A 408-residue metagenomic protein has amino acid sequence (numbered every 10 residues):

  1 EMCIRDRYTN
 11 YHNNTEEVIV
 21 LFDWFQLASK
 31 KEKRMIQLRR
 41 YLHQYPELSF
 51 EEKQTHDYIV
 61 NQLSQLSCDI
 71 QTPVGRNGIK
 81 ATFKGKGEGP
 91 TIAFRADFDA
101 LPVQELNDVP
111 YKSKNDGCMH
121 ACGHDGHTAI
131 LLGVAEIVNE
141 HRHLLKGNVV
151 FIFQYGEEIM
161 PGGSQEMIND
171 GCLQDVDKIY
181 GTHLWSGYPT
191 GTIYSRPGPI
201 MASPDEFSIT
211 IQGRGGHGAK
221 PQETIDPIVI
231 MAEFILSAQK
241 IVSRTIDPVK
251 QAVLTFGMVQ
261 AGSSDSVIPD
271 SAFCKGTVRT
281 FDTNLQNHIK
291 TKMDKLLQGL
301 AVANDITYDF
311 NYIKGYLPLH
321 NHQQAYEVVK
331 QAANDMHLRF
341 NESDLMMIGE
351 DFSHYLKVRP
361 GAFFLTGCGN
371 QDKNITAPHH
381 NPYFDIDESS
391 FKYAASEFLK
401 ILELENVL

Functional and structural regions predicted by a protein language model:
E1-I4: Short, small-residue-biased leader/transition segments that mark boundaries at the very start of proteins
Y8-N14: Intrinsic-disorder-associated, low-complexity terminal segments enriched in Asp/Asn/His/Tyr and depleted of Lys/Arg
V20-H120, D125, A129-L132, E136-L145: Acidic/His- and Gly-rich active-site-bordering loop/insert found across diverse amide/peptide-bond hydrolases
L42, A81, F94, H124 (+8 more regions): Divalent metal-coordination and catalytic microenvironments
I79, L101-V103, V109-M119, G126 (+2 more regions): Histidine/acidic-residue-rich, glycine-tolerant segments that coordinate divalent metal ions
A93-R95, F207, F363-G369: Non-cysteine beta-strand/loop elements that form the S-adenosyl-L-methionine
A232-L408: Metal-dependent amide/peptide-bond hydrolase catalytic core, centered on the "pita-bread" metallohydrolase fold
